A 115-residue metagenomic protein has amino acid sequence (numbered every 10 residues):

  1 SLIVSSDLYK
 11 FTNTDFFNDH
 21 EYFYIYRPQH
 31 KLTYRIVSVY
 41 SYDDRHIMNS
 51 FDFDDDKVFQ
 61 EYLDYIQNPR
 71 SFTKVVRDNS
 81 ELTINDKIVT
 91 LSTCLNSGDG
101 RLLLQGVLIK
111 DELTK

Functional and structural regions predicted by a protein language model:
S1-K115: Extracytoplasmic/periplasmic soluble domains downstream of a signal peptide or transmembrane helix
